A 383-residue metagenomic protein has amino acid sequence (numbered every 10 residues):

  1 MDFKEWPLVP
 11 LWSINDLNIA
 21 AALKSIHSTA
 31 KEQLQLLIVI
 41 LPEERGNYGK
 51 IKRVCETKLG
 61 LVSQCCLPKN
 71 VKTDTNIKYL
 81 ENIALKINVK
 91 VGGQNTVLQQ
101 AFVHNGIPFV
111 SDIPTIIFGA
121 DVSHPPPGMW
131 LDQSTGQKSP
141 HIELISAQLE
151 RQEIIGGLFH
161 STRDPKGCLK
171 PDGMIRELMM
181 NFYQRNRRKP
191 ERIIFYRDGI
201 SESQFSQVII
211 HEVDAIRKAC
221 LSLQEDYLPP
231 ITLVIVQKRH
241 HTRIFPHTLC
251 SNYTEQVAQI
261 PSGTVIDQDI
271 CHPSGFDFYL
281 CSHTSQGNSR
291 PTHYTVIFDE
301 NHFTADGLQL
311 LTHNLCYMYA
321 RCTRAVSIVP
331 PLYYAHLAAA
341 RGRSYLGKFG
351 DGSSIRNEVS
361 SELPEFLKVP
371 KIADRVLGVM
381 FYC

Functional and structural regions predicted by a protein language model:
M1-C383: Long, low-complexity, intrinsically disordered terminal regions
